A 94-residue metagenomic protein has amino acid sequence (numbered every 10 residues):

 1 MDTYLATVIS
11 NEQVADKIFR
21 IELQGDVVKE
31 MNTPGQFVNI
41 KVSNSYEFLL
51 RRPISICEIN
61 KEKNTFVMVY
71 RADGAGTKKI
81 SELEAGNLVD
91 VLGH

Functional and structural regions predicted by a protein language model:
D2-N87: Ferredoxin-reductase
L88-H94: Short internal alpha-helix immediately C-terminal to a glycine-rich phosphate-binding loop in Rossmann-like
